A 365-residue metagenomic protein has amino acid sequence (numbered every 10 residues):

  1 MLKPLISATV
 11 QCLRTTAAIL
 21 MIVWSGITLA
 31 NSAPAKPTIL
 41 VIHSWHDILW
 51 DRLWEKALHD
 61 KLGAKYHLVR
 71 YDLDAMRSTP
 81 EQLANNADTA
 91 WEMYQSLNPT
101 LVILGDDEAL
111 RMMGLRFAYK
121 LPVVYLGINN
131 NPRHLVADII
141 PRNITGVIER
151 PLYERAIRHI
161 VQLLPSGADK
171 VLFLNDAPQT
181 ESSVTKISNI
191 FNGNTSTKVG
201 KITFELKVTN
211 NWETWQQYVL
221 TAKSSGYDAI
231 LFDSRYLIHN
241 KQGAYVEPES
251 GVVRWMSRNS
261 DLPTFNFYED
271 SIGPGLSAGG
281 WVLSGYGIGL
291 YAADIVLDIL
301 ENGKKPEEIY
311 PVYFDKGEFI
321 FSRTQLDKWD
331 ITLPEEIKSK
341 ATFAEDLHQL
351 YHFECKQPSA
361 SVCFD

Functional and structural regions predicted by a protein language model:
L40-L58, V69-E81: Extracytoplasmic "Venus flytrap"
I42, Q95-D106, V124-L126, K170-N175 (+2 more regions): Periplasmic-binding protein-like
P80-T100, T214-Y227: Short, well-structured alpha-helical segments in soluble
V123-H134, V246-G275: Venus flytrap/periplasmic-binding-protein-like
N131-D138, T145-G167, L283-K304: Hydrophobic alpha-helical segments within soluble ligand-binding/sensing domains
T145-N194, K305, P311-Q325: An alpha-beta-alpha
Y268-F321: Flexible loop/turn connectors
D298-D365: Hinge/cleft segment of the Venus flytrap/periplasmic-binding protein
